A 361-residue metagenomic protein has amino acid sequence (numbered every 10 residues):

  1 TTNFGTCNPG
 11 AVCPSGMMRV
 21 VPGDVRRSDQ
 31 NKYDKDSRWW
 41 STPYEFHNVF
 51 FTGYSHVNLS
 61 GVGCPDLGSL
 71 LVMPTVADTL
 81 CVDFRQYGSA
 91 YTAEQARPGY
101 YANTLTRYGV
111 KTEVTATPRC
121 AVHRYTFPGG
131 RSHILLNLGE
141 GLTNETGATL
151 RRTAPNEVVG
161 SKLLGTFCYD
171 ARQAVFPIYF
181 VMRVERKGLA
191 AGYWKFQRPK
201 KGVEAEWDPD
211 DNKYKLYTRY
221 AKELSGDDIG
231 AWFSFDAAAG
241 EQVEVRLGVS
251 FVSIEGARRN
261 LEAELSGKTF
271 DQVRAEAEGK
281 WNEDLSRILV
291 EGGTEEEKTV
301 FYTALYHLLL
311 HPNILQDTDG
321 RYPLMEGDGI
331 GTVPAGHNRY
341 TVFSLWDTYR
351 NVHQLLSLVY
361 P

Functional and structural regions predicted by a protein language model:
T1-P361: Accessory carbohydrate-recognition regions in carbohydrate-active enzymes
